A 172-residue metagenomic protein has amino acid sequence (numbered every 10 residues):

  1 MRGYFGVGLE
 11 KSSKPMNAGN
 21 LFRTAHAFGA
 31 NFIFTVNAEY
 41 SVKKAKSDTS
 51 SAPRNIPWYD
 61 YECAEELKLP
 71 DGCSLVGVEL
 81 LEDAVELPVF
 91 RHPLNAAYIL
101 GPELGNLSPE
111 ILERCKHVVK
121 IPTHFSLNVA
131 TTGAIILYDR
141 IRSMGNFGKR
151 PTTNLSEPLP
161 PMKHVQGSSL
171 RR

Functional and structural regions predicted by a protein language model:
M1-R172: Post-transcriptional modification and biogenesis factors for structured RNAs of the translation apparatus
